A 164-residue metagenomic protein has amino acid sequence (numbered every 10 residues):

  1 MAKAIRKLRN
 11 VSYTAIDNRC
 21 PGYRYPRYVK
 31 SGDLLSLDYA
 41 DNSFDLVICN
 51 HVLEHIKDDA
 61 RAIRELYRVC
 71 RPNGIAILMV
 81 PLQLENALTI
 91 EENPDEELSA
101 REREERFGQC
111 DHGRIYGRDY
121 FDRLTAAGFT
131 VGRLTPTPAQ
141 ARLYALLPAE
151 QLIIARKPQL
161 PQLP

Functional and structural regions predicted by a protein language model:
M1-S36: Class I SAM-dependent methyltransferase SAM/SAH-binding core
R9, A40-N42, P72, P148: Residue-level preference for short coil/turn positions at secondary-structure junctions
C20, K57-P164: S-adenosyl-L-methionine-dependent methyltransferase catalytic module, highlighting the catalytic core
G22, D38-D41, I56-K57: Activation segment
R27, L34, C49-V52, D111: Short, flexible active-site loop motifs that bind/organize anionic cofactors or intermediates
L34-V47: A short acidic, Gly/Pro-enriched loop at the edge of an enzyme's catalytic core that lines a small-molecule cofactor
D45-K57: A short SAM/SAH-binding and catalytic strip from SAM-dependent methyltransferases
